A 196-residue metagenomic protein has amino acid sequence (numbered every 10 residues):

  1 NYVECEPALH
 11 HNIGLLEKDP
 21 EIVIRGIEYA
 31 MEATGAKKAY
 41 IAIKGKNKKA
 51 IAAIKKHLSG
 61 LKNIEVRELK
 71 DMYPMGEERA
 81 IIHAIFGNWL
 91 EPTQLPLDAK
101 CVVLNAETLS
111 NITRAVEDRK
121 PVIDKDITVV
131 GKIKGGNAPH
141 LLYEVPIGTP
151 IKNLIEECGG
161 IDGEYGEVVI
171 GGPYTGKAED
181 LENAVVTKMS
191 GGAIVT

Functional and structural regions predicted by a protein language model:
N1-N12: Gly-rich Lys/Arg/Thr-decorated short loops/hinges at beta-loop-alpha junctions or inter-strand turns that position
H11-L15, A36: Conserved "landmark" site that anchors the functional core of diverse proteins
L16, P74-M75, T175-K177: Short, small-residue-enriched loops and turns at beta-alpha junctions that line or gate enzyme active sites
E17-T34: Histidine-anchored nucleotide/phosphate-binding helix
I22-G26, A53, N153: Long, highly charged amphipathic alpha-helices
K37-I151, E157-E164, G172: Hydrophobic alpha-helical positions that pack around
K125, I151, C158-T196: Ferredoxin-type iron-sulfur electron-transfer modules and their immediate structural context
